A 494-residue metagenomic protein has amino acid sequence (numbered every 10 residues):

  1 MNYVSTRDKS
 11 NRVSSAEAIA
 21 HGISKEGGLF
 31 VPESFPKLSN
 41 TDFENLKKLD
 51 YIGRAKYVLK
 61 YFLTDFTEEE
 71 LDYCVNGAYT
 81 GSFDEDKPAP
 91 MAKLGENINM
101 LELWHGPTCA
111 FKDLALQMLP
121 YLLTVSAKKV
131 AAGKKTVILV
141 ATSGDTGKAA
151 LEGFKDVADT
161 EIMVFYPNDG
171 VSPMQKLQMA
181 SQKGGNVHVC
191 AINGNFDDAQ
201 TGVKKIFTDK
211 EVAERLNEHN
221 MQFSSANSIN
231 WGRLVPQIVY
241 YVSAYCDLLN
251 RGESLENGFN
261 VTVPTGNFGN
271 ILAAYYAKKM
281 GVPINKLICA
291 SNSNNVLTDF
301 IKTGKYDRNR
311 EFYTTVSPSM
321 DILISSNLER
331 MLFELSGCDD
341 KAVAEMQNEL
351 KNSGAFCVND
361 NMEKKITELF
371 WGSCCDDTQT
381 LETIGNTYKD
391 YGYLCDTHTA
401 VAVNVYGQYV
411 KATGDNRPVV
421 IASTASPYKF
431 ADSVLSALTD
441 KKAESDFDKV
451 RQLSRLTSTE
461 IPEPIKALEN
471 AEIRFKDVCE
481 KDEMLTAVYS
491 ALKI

Functional and structural regions predicted by a protein language model:
M1-I494: PLP-dependent amino-acid enzyme catalytic core
